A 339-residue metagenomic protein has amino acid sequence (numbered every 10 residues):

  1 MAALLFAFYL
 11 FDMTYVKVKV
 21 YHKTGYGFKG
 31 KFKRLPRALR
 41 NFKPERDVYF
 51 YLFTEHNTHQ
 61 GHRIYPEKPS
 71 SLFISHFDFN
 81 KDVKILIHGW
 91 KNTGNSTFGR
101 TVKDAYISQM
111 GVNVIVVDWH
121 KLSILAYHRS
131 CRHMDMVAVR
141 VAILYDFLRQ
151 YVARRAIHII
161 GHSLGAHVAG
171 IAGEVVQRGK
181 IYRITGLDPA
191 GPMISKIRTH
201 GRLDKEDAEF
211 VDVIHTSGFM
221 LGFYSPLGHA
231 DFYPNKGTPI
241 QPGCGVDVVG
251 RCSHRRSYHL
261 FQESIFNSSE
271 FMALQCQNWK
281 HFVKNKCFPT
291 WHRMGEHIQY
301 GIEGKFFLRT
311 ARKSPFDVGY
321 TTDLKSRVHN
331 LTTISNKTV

Functional and structural regions predicted by a protein language model:
M1-V116, S123-H133, A142-R154, Q177-G179 (+2 more regions): Flexible, membrane-associating and regulatory peripheral segments of lipid-active enzymes
I87-G89, H162, D188: The conserved beta1-alpha1 loop
K121-S123, G191: Alpha/beta-hydrolase active-site loop signature
Y151-S163: Alpha/beta-hydrolase fold nucleophile elbow
I160-A172: Glycine-rich nucleophile elbow surrounding the catalytic serine of serine-hydrolase chemistry
I171-G173, I181-I184, G222: Tubulin/FtsZ superfamily GTPase core signature
R183-M193, V213-G218, G237: Active-site nucleophile loop of the alpha/beta-hydrolase fold
F210-I214, D231: Catalytic His-Asp charge-relay segment
